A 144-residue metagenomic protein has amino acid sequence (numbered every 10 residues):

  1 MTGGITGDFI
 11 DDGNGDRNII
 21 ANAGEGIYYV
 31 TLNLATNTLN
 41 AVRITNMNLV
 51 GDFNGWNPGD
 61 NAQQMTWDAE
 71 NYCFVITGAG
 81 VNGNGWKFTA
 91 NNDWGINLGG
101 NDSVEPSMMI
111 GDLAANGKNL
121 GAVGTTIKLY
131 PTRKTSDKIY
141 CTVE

Functional and structural regions predicted by a protein language model:
M1-E144: Insoluble glucan recognition modules
